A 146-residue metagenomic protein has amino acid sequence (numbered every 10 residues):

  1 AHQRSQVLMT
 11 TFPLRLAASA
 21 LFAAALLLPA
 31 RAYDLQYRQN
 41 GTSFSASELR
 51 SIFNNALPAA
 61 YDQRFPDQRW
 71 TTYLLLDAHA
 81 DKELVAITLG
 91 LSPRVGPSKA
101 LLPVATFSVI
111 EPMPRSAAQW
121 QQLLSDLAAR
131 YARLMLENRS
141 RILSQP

Functional and structural regions predicted by a protein language model:
S5, T10-A23, L27-D62, P66 (+2 more regions): A structural "domain/chain start" motif
L28-A30, Y61-R69, H79-D81, Q121 (+1 more regions): Short, surface-exposed loop and linker segments with low hydrophobicity and enrichment for Pro/Ser/Thr
N40, R69-L84, P146: Acidic helix-start/capping segments at beta-turn-to-alpha-helix junctions
T42, A46-R50, K82, M113-S125: Solvent-exposed, acidic/flexible segments
A59-F65, V95-L102, M113-S116, A129-L134: Glycine-rich loops and low-complexity Gly/Arg-rich segments that provide flexible linkers or classic glycine-based
L76-M113: Amphipathic beta-strand/beta-sheet edge segments enriched in Tyr/Trp
V109-P146: C-terminal/domain-edge helix-coil "capping" segments
